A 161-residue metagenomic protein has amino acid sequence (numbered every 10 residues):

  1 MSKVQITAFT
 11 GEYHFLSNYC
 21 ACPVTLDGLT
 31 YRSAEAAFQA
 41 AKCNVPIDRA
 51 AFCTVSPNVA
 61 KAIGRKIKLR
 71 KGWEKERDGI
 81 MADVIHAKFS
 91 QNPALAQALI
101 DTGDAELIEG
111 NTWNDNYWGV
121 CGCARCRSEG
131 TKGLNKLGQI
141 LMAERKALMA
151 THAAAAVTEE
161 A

Functional and structural regions predicted by a protein language model:
M1-A161: Charged, low-complexity intrinsically disordered segments
